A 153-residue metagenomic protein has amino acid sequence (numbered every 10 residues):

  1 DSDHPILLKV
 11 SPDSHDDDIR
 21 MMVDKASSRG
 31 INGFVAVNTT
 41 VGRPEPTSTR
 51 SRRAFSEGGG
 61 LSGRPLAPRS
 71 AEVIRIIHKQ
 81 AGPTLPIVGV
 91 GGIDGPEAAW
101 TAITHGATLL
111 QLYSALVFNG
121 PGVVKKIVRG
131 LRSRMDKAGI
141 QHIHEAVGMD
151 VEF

Functional and structural regions predicted by a protein language model:
D1-P5, D13-R20, G42-S48, P65-R75 (+1 more regions): Active-site-adjacent beta->alpha loops and helix N-cap segments on the catalytic face of soluble alpha/beta enzymes
D1-S14, K79-G89: Short beta-strand/loop segments at the ligand-binding rim of alpha/beta enzyme cores
L8-S11, S62-L66, V88-G92, Y113-L116: Glycine- and other small-residue-rich loops at beta-strand/loop junctions that grip anionic moieties
S14-S28, H78-P83, I93-L110: Catalytic cores of alpha/beta
K25-P83: Glycine/Thr-rich beta-alpha phosphate-binding loop at enzyme active sites
G33-R43, G92, A99-K126: Glycine-rich phosphate-binding active-site loops on the catalytic face of alpha/beta enzymes
P44-G59, L116-I140: C-terminal helical cap(s) of enzyme catalytic domains, especially alpha/beta-barrels
A67, R129-F153: Extended, intrinsically disordered, low-complexity segments
